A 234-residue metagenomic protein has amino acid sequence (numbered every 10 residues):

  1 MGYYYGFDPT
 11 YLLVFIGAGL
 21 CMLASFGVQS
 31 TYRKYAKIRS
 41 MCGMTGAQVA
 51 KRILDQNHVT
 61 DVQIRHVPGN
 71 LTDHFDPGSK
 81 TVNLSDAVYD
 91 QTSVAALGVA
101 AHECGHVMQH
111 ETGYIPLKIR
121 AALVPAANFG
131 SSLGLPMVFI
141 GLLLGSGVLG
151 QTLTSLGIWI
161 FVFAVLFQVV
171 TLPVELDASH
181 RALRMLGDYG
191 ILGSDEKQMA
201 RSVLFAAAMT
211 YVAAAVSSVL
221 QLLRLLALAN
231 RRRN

Functional and structural regions predicted by a protein language model:
M1-Y5, L142-Q151: Helix-interface capping motifs at the ends of transmembrane segments in multi-pass membrane proteins
G2-Y5, S25-G130, L166-N234: Polar-ligand-bearing catalytic/cofactor-coordination segments of membrane-embedded or membrane-tethered inner-membrane
G6-V14, L149-W159: Hydrophobic alpha-helical transmembrane segments
V14-M22, Y211: Alpha-helical transmembrane spans of integral membrane proteins, capturing the lipid-embedded, hydrophobic core of TM
G19, L23, G130-M137, G157: Residue-level signal for the membrane-embedded core of alpha-helical transmembrane segments, especially mid-helix
L20-L23, G141, I160-T171: Alpha-helical transmembrane segments of multi-pass membrane proteins
Q29-S30, W159-F161: A short small-residue
L123-V148: Post-HExxH zinc-binding segment in Zn-dependent metallohydrolases
